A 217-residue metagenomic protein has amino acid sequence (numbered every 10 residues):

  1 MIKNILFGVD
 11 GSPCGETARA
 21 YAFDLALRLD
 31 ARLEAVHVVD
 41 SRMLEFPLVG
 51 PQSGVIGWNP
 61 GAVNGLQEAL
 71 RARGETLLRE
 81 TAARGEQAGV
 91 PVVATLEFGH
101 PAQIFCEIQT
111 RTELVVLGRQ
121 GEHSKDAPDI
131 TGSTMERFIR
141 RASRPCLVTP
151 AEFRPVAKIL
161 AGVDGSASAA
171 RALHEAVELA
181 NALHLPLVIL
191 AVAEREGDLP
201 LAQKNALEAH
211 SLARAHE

Functional and structural regions predicted by a protein language model:
M1, C14, D40-M43, L66-E68 (+2 more regions): Structural beta-alpha unit
M1-G61, A88-V90, R141, R154-E217: Small/aliphatic-rich secondary-structure junction motif
G15, R19-Y21, A26-R28, A94 (+1 more regions): Gly/Ser-rich helix-loop-strand patches that form or flank binding pockets for ribonucleotide-derived cofactors
A72-E75, L96-G99, D129, A167-A170 (+1 more regions): Conserved phosphate-coordination/catalytic loops
L77, T81, T134, N205-A209: A general structural detector for well-ordered alpha-helical segments in enzyme core domains, enriched
T81, C146-T149, A161-V163: Long, contiguous hydrophobic alpha-helical segments, chiefly transmembrane helices and signal peptides
